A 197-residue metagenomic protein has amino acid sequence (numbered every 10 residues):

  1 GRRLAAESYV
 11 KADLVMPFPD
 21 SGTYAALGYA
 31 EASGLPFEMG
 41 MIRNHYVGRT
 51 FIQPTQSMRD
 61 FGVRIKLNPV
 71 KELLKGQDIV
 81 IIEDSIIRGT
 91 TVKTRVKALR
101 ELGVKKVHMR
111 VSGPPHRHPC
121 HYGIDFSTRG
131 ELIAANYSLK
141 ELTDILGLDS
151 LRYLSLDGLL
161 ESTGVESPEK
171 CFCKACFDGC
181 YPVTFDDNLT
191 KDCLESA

Functional and structural regions predicted by a protein language model:
G1-A197: PRPP-associated nucleotide enzymes
